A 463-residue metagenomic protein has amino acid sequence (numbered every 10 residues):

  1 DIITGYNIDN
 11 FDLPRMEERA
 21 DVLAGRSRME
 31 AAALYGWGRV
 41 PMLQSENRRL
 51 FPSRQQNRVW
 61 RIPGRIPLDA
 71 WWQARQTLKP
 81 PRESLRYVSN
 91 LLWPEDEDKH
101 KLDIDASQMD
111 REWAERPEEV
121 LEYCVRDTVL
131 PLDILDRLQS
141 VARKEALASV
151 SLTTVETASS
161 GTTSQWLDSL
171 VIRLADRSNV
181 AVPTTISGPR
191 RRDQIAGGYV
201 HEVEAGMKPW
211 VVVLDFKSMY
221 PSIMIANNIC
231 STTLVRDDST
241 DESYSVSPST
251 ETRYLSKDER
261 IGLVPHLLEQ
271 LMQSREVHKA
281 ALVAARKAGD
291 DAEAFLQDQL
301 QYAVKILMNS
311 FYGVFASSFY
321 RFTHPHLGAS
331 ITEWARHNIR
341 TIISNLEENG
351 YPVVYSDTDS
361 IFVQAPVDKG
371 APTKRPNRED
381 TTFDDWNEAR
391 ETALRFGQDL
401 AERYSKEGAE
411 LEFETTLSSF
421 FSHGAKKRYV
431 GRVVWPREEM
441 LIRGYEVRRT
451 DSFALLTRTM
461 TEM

Functional and structural regions predicted by a protein language model:
D1-M16: Proline-aspartate-enriched helix->loop->beta-strand connector
Y6-I8, W71-W72, L147-A148, S356 (+1 more regions): Acidic carboxylate-rich catalytic motifs and surrounding loops in phosphoryl-/glycosyl-chemistry enzymes
L13, V22-T128: Active-site-proximal helix-loop-helix substrate-binding element of RNase H-like nuclease domains
R28-Y35, S140-E156, T233, G289 (+2 more regions): Short, glycine/acidic-rich hinge or "gate" loops at secondary-structure transitions that mediate conformational
S53-N57, A70, Q76-T77, S187-F315 (+2 more regions): Catalytic nucleotidyl-transfer cores of nucleotide-processing enzymes
E97, N338-T358, F362-V363: Active-site palm subdomain of RNA-directed nucleic acid polymerases
S107-N227, E293-H337, T341, Y355 (+2 more regions): Common nucleic-acid-contacting/processivity interface regions adjacent to the catalytic cores of nucleic-acid enzymes
Q364-M463: C-terminal polymerase-core module
